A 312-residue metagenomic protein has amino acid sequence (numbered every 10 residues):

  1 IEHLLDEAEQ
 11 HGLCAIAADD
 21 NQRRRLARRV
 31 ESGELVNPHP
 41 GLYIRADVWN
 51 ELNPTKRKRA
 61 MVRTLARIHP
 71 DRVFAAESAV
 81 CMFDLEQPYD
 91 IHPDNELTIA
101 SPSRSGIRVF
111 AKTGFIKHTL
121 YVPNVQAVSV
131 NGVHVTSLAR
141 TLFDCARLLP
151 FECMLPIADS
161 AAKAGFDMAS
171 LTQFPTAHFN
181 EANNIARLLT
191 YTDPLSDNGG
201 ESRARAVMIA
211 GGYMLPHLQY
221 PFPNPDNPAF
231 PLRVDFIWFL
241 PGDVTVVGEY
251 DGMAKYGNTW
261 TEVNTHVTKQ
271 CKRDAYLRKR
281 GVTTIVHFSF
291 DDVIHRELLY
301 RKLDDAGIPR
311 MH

Functional and structural regions predicted by a protein language model:
I1-F179, M311-H312: Short gly/ser-rich loop at a beta-strand->alpha-helix junction or flexible surface loop bordering the NTP-binding
E2-D6, A17-N21, A162-H312: Surface segments flanking catalytic/ligand-binding clefts of nucleic-acid enzymes
